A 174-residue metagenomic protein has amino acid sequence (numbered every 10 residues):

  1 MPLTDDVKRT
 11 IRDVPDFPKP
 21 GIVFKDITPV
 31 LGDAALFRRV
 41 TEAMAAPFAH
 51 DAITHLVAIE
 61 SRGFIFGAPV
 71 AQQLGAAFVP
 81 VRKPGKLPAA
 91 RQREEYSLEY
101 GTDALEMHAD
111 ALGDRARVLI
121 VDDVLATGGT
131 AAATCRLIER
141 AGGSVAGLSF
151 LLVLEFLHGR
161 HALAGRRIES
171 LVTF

Functional and structural regions predicted by a protein language model:
M1-I53: Active-site-facing substrate-recognition patch
P2-L3, R9, A132-F174: PRPP-dependent phosphoribosyltransferase catalytic core
G21, L56, F78, L148: Residue-level signature of catalytic and energy-coupling elements of molecular machines, predominantly ATP/GTP-dependent
I53, D114-R115, G165: Phosphate-coordination loops involved in phosphoryl transfer and adenosine-cofactor binding
I53-E60: Short glycine-rich phosphate-binding loop at a beta-alpha junction
I65-L74, C135: Short Gly/Thr/Asp-enriched flexible loops that form oxyanion-binding sites at enzyme active sites
A76-L119: Short, glycine/charge-rich flexible loops or terminal/linker lids adjacent to PRPP-binding catalytic cores
D123, G128: Conserved G/P- and acidic residue-centered "switch" motifs that form tight phosphate/ATP-binding loops in soluble
